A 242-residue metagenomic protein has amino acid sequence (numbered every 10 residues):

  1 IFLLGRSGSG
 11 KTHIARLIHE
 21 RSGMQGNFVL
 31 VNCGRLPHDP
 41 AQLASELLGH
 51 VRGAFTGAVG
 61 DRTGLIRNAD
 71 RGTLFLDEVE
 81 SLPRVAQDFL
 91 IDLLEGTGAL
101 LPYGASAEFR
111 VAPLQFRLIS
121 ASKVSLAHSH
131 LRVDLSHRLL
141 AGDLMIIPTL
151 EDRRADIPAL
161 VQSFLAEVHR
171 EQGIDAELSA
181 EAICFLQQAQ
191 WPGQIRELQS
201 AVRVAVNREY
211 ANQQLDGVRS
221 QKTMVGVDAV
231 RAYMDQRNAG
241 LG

Functional and structural regions predicted by a protein language model:
I1-T56, N68-T73, V79-S81, T149-R154: Conserved post-Walker A coupling segment in P-loop NTPases
I14, H19-G26, R84, D88 (+2 more regions): Nucleotide-binding/hydrolysis machinery
L36-G60, G64, S81, D88 (+2 more regions): AAA+ P-loop NTPase catalytic core and its hallmark functional loops
G60, I66-N68, R110-P113: Short, flexible hinge/linker loops that cap or flank conserved catalytic cores
T73-L74, R117-I119: ABC nucleotide-binding domain signature
L74, G98-L100, Q190: Short beta-strand segments in beta-sandwich/barrel cores
D77-E78, Q194: Acidic active-site catalytic centers that drive phospho-/nucleotidyl reactions and related ester hydrolyses
